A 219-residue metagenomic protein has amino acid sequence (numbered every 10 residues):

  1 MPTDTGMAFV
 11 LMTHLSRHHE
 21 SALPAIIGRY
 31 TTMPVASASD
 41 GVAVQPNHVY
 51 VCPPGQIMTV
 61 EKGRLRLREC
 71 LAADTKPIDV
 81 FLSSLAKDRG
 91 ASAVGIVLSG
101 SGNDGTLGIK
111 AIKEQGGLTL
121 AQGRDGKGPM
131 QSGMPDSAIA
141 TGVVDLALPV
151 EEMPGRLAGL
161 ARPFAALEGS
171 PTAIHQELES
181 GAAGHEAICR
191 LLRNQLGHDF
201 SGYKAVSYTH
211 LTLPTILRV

Functional and structural regions predicted by a protein language model:
M1-Y208: Conserved acid/base catalytic micro-environments in cytosolic active-site loops
T209-T215: Conserved small/polar residues in nucleotide/adenosyl-binding loops
